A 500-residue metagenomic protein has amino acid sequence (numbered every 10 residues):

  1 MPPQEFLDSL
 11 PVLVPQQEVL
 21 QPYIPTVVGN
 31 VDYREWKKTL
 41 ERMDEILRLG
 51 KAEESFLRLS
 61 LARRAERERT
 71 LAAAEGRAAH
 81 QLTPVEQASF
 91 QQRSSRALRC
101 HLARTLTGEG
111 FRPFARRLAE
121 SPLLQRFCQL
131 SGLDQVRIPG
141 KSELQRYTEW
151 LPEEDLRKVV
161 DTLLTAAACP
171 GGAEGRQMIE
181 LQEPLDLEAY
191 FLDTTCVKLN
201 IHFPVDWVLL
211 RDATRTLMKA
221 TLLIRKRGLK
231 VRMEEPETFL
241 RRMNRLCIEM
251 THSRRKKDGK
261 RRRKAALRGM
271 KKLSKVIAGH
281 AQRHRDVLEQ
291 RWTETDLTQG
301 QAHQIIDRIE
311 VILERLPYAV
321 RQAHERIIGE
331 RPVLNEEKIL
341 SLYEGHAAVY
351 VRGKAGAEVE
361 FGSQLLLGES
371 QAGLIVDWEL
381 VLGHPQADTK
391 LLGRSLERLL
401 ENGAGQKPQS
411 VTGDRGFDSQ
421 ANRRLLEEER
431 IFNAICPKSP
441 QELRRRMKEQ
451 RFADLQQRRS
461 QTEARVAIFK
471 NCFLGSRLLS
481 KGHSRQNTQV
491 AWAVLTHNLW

Functional and structural regions predicted by a protein language model:
M1-L71, G76: Charged, often Cys/His-bearing segments associated with DNA-binding zinc-finger transcription factors
F90-Q92, P122, V411-Q420, P440-Q441: Acidic, metal-coordinating catalytic cores used for nucleic-acid/nucleotide bond scission and strand-transfer chemistry
S94-T105: Short, amphipathic alpha-helical "recognition" segments used to contact nucleic acids or chromatin
C100, F114-A115, G140-Y147, D186-K198 (+8 more regions): Short, conserved catalytic/metal-binding motifs centered on acidic residues
E109-A119: Short, charged amphipathic recognition helices of the HTH superfamily and cognate SANT/SANTA-like modules
S131, Q135-H346: Active-site- or DNA-interface-adjacent structural scaffold in DNA-acting proteins
D307-E314, A323, Q450-W500: Basic, amphipathic alpha-helical segments enriched in Lys/Arg and hydrophobic/aromatic residues
K354-G403: Electropositive, glycine- and tryptophan-enriched low-complexity nucleic-acid-binding patches
